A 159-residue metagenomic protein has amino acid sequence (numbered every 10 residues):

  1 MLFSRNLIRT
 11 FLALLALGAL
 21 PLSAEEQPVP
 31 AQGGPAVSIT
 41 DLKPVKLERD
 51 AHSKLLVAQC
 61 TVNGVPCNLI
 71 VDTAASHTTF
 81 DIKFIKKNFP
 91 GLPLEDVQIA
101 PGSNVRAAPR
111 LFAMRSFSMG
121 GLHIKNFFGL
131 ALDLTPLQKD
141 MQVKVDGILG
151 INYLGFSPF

Functional and structural regions predicted by a protein language model:
M1-F11: Bacterial N-terminal signal peptides that target proteins for export
L2, A24-F159: Pepsin/retropepsin-fold aspartyl endopeptidases
R9-A19: Bacterial N-terminal signal peptides
